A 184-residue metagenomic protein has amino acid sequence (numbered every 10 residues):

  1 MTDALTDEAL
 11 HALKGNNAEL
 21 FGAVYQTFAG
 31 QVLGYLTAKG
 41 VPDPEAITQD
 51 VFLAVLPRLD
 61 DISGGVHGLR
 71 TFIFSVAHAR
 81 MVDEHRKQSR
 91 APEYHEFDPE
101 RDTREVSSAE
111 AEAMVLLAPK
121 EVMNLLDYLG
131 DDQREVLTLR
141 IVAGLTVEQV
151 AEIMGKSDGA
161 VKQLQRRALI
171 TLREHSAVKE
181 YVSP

Functional and structural regions predicted by a protein language model:
M1-G30: N-terminal module of bacterial RNA polymerase sigma factors
T2, D83, A91-P119: Internal acidic/polar
L13-K14, F28, V32, P44-V55 (+4 more regions): Short, small-hydrophobic-rich alpha-helical interface motif
K14-G22, L33-D50, G64, D158 (+1 more regions): Short, charged helix-capping/linker segments at alpha-helix termini
A29, Q49-L56, V66-K87: Σ70-family region 2.3-2.4 aromatic/basic alpha-helix that recognizes the −10 promoter and nucleates DNA melting
A38, D60-G64, S75-E96, V115: Arg/Lys-rich amphipathic alpha helix in sigma70-family domain 2
H78, V82, V142, E148 (+1 more regions): DNA-recognition helix of helix-turn-helix
V136-R140: A short pre-motif secondary-structure segment
